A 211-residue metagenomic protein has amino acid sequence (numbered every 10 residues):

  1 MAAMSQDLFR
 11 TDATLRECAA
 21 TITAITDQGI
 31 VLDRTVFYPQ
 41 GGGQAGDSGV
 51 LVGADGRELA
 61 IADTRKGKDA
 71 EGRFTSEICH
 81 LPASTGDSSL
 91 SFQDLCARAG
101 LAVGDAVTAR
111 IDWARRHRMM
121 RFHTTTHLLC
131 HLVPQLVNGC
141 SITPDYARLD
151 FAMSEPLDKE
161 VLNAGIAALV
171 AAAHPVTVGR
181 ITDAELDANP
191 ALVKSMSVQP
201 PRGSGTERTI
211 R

Functional and structural regions predicted by a protein language model:
M1-R211: Active-/binding-site microenvironments in catalytic and ligand-binding cores
